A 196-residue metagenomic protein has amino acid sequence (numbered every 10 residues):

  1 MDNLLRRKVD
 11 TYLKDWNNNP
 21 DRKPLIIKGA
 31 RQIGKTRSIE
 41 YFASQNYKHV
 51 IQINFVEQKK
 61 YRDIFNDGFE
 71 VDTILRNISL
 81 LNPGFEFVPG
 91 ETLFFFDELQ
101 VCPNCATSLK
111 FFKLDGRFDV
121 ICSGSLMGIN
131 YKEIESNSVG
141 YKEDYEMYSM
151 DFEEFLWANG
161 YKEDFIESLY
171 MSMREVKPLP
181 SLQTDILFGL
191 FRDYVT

Functional and structural regions predicted by a protein language model:
M1-N18: N-terminal pre-Walker A segment at the start of P-loop NTPase domains
I27: Hydrophobic anchor at the beta1->P-loop junction of P-loop NTPases
K35: Conserved lysine of the Walker
S38, F42: Hydrophobic positions on the alpha1 helix immediately C-terminal to the Walker A/P-loop
E57-G90: Short glycine-rich substrate-engagement loop in P-loop NTPases that contacts/grips substrate
E86-C105: Conserved P-loop NTPase "ATPase switch" module shared by AAA+ and STAND
D119-S125, E146, F155: Structural recognition of the conserved hydrophobic beta-strand(s) that form the central parallel beta-sheet of P-loop
E133-T196: Interdomain motor-coupling "hinge/lid" segment immediately C-terminal to the ATP-binding subdomain of NTP-driven enzymes
